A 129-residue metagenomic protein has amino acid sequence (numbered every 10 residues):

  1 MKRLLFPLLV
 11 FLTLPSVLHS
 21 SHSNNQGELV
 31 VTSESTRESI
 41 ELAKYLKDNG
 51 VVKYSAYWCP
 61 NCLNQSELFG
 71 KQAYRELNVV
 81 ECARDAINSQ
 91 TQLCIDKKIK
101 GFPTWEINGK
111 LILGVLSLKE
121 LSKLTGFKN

Functional and structural regions predicted by a protein language model:
M1-E28, N129: N-terminal targeting signals for export/organelle localization
N25-E38: Transition segment at domain starts
S35-E76: Local sequence-structure signature of Cys/Sec-based thiol-disulfide redox active-site neighborhoods
V52-S55, N78-V80, T104-E106, L111-L113: Structural recognition of the beta-strand scaffold that forms the well-ordered cores of secreted hydrolase catalytic
L68-D85, S122: Gly/Gly-Pro-rich "capping" loops immediately C-terminal to redox-active cysteine motifs in periplasmic/lumenal
R84-L93: Structural microenvironment flanking redox-active thiols in thiol-disulfide oxidoreductases
C94-I107: Structural micro-motif
E106-N129: Non-catalytic, surface beta->alpha helical segment in thiol-disulfide oxidoreductase systems
